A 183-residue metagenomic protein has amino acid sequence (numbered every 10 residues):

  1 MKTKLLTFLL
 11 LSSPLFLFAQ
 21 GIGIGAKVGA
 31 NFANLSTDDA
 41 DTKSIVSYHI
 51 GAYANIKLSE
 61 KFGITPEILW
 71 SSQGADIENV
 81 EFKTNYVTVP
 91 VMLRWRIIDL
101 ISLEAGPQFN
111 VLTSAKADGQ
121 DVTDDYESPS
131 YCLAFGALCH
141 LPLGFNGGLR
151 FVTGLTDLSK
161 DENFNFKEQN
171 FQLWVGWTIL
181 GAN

Functional and structural regions predicted by a protein language model:
M1-K27: Bacterial Sec-dependent N-terminal signal peptides
F18, I56-E60, W95-D99, L141-L143 (+1 more regions): Outer-membrane beta-barrel strand-turn architecture
Q20-I22, S44-Y48, K83-V87, E127-L133 (+1 more regions): Residues that define the transmembrane beta-barrel architecture of outer-membrane proteins
I22-V28, I64-P66, V89, L103-P107 (+3 more regions): Transmembrane beta-strands of outer-membrane beta-barrel proteins
G23, N31, G136-F145, K167-N183: Outer-membrane beta-barrel "beta-signal"
A30-N34, W70-G74, F109-T113, F151-L155 (+1 more regions): Transmembrane beta-strands of outer-membrane beta-barrel pores
S36-T42, D76-K83, A115-V122, S159-F164: Outer-membrane beta-barrel translocator domains and adjoining extracellular loop/strand segments of Gram-negative
D41-N79, V87: Glycine- and aromatic-enriched membrane insertion/assembly motifs of diderm outer-membrane and organelle channel
